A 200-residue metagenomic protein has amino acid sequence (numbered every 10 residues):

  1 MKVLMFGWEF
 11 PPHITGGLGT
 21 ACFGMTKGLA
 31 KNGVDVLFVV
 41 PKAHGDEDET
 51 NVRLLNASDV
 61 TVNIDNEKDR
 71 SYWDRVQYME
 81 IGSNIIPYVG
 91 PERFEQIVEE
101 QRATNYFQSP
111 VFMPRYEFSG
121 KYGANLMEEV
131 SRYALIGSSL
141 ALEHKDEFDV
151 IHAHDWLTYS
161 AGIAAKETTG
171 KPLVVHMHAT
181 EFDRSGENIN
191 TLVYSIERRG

Functional and structural regions predicted by a protein language model:
V3, V150-H152, Y159, A164-D183: Active-site proximal beta-strand in glycosyltransferases
W8, P41, M177-T180: Histidine-centered beta-alpha loop that forms part of the nucleotide-sugar donor binding/catalytic region in diverse
W8, W156-Y159: Tryptophan-centric aromatic hotspots in well-structured domains and transmembrane helices
E9-A21, D46-E49: A short, glycine/small-residue-rich beta-strand->loop->alpha-helix junction that serves as a flexible
G19-A30: Short amphipathic alpha-helix
A21, P41, H154-D155: Replace "coordinates the UDP/GDP/TDP-sugar" with "coordinates nucleotide-activated sugar donors
G28, N32-A141: A conserved catalytic-core segment of Leloir-type glycosyltransferases
S138-D146, E167, N190-G200: Membrane-proximal helix-turn-helix segments that form the acceptor-binding/catalytic region of lipid-linked
